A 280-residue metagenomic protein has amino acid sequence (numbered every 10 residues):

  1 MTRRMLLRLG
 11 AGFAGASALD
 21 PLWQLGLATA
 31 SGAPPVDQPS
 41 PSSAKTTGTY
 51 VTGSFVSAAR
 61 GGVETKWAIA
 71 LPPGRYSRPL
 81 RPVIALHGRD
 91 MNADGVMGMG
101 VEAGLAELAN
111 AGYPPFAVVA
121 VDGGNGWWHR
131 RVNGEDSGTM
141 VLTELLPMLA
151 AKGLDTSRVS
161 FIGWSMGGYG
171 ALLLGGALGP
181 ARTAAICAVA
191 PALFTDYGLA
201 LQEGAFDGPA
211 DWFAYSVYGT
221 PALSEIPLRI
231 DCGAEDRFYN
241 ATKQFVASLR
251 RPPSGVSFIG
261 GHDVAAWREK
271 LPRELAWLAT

Functional and structural regions predicted by a protein language model:
M1-T2: N-terminal secretory signal peptides
M5-T280: Non-catalytic cap/lid and distal C-terminal segments of serine-dependent acyl enzymes
